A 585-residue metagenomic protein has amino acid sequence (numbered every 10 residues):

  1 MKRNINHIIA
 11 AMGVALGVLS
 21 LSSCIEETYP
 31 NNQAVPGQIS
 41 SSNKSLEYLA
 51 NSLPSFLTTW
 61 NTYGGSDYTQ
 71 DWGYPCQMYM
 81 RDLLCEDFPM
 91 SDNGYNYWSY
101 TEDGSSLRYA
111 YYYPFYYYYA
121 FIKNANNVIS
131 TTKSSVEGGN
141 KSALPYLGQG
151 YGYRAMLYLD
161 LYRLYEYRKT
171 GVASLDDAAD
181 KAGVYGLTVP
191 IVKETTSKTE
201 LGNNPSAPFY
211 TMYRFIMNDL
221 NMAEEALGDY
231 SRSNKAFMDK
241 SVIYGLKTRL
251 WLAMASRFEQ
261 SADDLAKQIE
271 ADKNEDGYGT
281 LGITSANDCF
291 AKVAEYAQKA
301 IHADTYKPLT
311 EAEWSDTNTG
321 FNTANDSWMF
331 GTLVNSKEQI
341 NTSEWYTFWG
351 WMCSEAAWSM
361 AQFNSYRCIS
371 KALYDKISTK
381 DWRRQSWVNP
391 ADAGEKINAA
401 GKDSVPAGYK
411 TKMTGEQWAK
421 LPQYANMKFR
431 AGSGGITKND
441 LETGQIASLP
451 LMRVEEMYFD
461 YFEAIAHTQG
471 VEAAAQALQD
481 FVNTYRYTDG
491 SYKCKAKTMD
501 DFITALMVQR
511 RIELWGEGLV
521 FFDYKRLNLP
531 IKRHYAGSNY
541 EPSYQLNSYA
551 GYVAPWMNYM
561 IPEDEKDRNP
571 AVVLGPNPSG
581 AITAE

Functional and structural regions predicted by a protein language model:
M1-S22: Sec-dependent bacterial lipoprotein signal peptides
C24-Y79, L84, N322, G350-C353 (+8 more regions): Membrane-proximal, proline-rich intrinsically disordered regions
M90-R168, G202-M212, L220-S233, E442-L449 (+1 more regions): Conserved, well-structured interaction surfaces
V128, T132, L161-Y162, A223 (+4 more regions): Alpha-helical solenoid scaffolds that mediate protein-protein interactions, centered on TPR/SEL1-like repeats but also
L147, R154, L161, K247 (+3 more regions): Structural register within alpha-helical repeat arrays
L164-F215, R257-E295: Short coil/linker segments at helix-helix boundaries
E270-P450, V454, T488, E513 (+4 more regions): Hydrophobic-face positions in mid-chain alpha helices that act as interaction patches
